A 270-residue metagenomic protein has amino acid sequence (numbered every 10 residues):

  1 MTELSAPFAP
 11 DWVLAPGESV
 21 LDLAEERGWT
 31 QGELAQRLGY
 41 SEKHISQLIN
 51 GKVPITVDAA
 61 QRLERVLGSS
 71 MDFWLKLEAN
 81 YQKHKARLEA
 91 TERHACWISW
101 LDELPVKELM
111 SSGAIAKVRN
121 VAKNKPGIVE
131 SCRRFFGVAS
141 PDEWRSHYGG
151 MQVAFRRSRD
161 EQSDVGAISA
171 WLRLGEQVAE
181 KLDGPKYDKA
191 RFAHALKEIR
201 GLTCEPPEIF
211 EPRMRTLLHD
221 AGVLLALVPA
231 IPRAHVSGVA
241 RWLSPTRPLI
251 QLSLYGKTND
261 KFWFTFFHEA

Functional and structural regions predicted by a protein language model:
T2-W29: A short, Lys/Arg-rich alpha-helix, primarily the initiator
E3-A6, G149-A270: Conserved binding/catalytic microenvironments
L21, G32, Q61: Residues within the helices of the helix-turn-helix
A24, I49, A59-A60, L67 (+1 more regions): DNA major-groove recognition helix of helix-turn-helix
G32, K43, D72: Key DNA-contact positions within bacterial/archaeal DNA-binding proteins
L38-E64: Recognition helix of helix-turn-helix/homeodomain-like DNA-binding domains that insert into the DNA major groove
R65-I98, L104-A114: Short amphipathic recognition helices of helix-turn-helix/homeodomain-type DNA-binding modules
